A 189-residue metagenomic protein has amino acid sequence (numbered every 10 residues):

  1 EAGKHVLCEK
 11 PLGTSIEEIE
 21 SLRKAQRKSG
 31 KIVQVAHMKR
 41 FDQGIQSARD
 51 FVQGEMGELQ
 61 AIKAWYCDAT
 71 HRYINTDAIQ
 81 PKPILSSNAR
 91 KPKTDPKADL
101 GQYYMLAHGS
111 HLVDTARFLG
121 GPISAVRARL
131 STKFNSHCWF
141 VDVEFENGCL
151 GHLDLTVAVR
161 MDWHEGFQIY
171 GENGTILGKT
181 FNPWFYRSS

Functional and structural regions predicted by a protein language model:
E1-R40: Beta-strand-loop-alpha-helix segment that lines the small-molecule cofactor/substrate pocket of alpha/beta enzymes
K4, K31-I32, E58, N147-C149: Short, well-ordered coil/turn segments that N-cap beta-strands
L12, K39, W65-T70, T132 (+2 more regions): Short, flexible active-site-adjacent loop segments at beta-strand->alpha-helix junctions, enriched in small/polar
S15, A69-I74, M161, L177-K179: A short beta-to-alpha transition loop/helix N-cap that caps and shapes the active-site region
E17-K28, Q46, D50-Q53, E144: Replace "anionic and nucleotidyl ligands
K31, D42-R127: Predominantly a Rossmann-like dinucleotide-binding segment in NAD(P)-dependent oxidoreductases
M38, Y73, I79-K93, G166-S189: C-terminal glycine/acidic-rich active-site capping loop/insertion
A61, A107-W184: Contiguous beta-strand/loop segments that form the cofactor/metal-binding neighborhood of enzyme cores
